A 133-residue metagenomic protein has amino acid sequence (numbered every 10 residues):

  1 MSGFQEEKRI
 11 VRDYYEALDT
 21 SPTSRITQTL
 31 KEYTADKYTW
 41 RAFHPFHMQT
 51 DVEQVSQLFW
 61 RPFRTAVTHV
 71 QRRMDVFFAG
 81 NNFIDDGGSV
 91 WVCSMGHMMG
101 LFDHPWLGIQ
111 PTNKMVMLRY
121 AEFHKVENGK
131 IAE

Functional and structural regions predicted by a protein language model:
M1-E133: C-terminal and inter-domain tail/linker signature
